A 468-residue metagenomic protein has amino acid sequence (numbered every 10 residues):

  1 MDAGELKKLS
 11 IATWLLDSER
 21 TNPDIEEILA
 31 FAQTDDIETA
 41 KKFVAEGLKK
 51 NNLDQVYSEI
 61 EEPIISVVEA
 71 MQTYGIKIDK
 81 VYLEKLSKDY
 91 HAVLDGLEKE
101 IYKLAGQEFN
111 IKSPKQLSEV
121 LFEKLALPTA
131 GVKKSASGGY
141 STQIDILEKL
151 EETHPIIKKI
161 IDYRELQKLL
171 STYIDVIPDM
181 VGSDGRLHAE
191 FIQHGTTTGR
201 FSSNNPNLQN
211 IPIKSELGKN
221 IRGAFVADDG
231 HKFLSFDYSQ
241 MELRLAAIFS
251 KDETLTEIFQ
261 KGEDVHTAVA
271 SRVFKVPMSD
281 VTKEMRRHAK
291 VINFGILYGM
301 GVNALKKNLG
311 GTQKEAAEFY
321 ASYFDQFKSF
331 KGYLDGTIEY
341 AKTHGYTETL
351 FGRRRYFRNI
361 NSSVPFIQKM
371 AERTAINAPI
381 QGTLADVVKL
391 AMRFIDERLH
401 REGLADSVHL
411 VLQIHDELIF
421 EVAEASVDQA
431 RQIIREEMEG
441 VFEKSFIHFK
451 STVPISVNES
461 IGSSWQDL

Functional and structural regions predicted by a protein language model:
M1-L468: Conserved catalytic core of nucleotide polymerization and phosphodiester-bond processing enzymes
